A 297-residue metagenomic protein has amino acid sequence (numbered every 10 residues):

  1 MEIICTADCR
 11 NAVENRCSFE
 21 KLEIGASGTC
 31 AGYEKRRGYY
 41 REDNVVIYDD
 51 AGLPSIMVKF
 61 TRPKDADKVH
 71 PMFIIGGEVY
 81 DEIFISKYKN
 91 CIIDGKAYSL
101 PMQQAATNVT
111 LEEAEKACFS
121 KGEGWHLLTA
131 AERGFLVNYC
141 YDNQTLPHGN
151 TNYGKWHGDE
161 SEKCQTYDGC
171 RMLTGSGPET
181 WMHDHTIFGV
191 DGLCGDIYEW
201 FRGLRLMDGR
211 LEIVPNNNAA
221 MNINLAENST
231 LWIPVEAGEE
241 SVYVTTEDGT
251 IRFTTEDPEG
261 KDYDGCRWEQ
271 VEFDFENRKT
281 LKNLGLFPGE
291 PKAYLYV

Functional and structural regions predicted by a protein language model:
M1-R37: Cysteine-centered metal-binding/redox modules
V13, A26, D94, L136-V137 (+1 more regions): Activation segment
L22-I24, N90, R205: Residue-level signature for short turns and capping positions that connect secondary-structure elements
A26-G28, M207-R210: A short local loop/turn or secondary-structure capping micro-motif enriched for an aromatic residue
R37, G134, G158-R171, G175-I187 (+3 more regions): C-terminal, surface-exposed recognition/capping segments
Y39-G124, D208-T255: Extracellular adhesion/carbohydrate-recognition regions
K68-L193, N222-N224: Short aromatic-cysteine micro-motif
Y141-L146, R205, V214-N216: Short secondary-structure boundary/capping segments
